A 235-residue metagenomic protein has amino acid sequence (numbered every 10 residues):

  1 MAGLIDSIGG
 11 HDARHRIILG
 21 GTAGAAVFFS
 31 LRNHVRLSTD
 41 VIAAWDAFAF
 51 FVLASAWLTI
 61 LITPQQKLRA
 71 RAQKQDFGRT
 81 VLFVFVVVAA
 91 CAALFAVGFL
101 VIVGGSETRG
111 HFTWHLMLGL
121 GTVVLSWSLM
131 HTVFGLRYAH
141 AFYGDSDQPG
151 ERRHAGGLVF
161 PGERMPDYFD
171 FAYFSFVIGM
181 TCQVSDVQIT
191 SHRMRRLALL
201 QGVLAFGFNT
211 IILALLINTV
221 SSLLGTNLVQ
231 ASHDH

Functional and structural regions predicted by a protein language model:
M1-G10: Short, Lys/Arg-rich, polar N-terminal cytosolic tail immediately upstream of the first transmembrane signal-anchor
G10-R32: The first (N-terminal) embedded transmembrane alpha-helix
L37-A54: Loop-to-helix transition at the N-terminal end of transmembrane alpha-helices
L58-Q75, G98-T108: Membrane-helix interface/capping segments
L68-V88: Juxtamembrane helix-capping/reentrant segments at transmembrane boundaries
V124-P149: Transmembrane alpha-helix/helix-exit interface in multi-pass inner-membrane proteins
F142-G144, Q148-S191: Membrane-proximal soluble regions of multi-pass membrane proteins
D170-V177, V187-L224: Pore domain of cation channels
